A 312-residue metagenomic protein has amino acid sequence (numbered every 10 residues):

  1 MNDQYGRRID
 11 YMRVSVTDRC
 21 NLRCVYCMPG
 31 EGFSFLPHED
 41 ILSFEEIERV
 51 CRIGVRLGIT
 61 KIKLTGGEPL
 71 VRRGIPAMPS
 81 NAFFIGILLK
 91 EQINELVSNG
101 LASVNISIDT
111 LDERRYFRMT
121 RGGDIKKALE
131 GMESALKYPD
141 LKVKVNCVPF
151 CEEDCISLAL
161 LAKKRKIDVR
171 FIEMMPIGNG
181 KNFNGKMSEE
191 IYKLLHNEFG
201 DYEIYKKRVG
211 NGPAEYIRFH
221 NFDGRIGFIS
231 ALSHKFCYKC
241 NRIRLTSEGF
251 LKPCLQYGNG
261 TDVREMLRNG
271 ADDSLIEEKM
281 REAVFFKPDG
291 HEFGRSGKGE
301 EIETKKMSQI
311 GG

Functional and structural regions predicted by a protein language model:
M1-Y11, K164, M174-I177, K181-G312: Auxiliary Fe-S-binding modules of radical SAM enzymes
Q4-F44, R56-L57: Canonical Radical SAM [4Fe-4S] cluster-binding loop centered on the CxxxCxxC motif and its immediate flanking residues
V16, L64, G249: Conserved, mostly hydrophobic/aromatic
L22, E113-R114, K235, T261: Glycine-centered loop/turn positions within well-structured domains that cap or flank conserved ligand/cofactor-binding
R23, C27, R72, R114 (+3 more regions): Residues that scaffold the ATP/ADP-binding catalytic core of kinase and kinase-like folds
G32-P37, L89-E91, D112-M119, G178-N182 (+1 more regions): A short acidic, helix-capping loop that chelates divalent metal ions and anchors anionic groups
I41-L64, R72-I172: Radical SAM/AdoMet-radical enzyme domain recognition
